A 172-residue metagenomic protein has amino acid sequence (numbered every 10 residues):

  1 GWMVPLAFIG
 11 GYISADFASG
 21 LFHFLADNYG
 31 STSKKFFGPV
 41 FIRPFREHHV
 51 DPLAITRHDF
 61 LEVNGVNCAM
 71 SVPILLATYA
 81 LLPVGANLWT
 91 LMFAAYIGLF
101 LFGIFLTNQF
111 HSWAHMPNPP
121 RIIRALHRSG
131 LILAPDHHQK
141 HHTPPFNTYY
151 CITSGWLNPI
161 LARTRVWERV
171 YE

Functional and structural regions predicted by a protein language model:
G1-A7, Y79-A95: Helix-coil boundary and interhelical linker segments in multi-pass alpha-helical membrane proteins
W2-S31, G103-S112: Hydrophobic alpha-helical membrane-embedded segments
F8, A15, F41, Y96 (+2 more regions): Alpha-helical hydrophobic/aromatic positions enriched in membrane-embedded helices and signal peptides
S14, A77-L81, G98: Transmembrane alpha-helices and immediately adjacent membrane-cytoplasm interface residues in multi-pass integral
S14-A15, F41, F45-P52, H138: Alpha-helical transition-metal enzyme core signature, strongest for iron centers
A26, K35-R46: Catalytic donor/gating beta->alpha subdomain of glycosyltransferases that bind UDP-sugars
Y29, S33-F37, V50-L61, G85-M92 (+1 more regions): Cytosolic/stromal cytosol-facing helical appendages immediately following the last transmembrane segment
L61-L81: Core segments of transmembrane alpha-helices that mediate helix-helix packing or line hydrophobic substrate/ligand
